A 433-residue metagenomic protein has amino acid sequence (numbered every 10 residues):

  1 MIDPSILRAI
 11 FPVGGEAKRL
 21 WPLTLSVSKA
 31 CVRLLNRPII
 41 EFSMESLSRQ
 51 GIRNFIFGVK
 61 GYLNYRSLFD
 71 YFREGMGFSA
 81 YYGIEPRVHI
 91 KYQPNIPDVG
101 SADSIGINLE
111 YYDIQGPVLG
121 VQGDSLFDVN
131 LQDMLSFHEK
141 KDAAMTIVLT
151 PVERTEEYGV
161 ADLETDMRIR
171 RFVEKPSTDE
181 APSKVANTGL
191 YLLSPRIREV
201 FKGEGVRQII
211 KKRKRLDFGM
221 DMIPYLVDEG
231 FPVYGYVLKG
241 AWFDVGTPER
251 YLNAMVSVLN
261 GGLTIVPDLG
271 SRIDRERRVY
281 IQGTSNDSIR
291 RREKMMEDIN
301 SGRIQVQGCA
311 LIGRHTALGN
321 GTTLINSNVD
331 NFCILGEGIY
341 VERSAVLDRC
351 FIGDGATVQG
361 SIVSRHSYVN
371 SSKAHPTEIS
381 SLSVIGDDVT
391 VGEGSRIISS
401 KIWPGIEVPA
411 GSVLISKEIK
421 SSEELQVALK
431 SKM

Functional and structural regions predicted by a protein language model:
M1-F11, R19-L25, R33-Q122, D128-D133 (+3 more regions): Conserved N-terminal catalytic core of the sugar/cofactor nucleotidyltransferase
M1-L7, R196, G205-M433: Left-handed beta-helix
G15, D124, T247: Active-site glycine-centered loops adjacent to acidic/histidine catalytic or metal-binding residues that shape
C31, V160-L163, G235: A structural signal for short hydrophobic beta-strand segments in well-ordered beta-sheet cores
V59, S125, K239-F243: Conserved short loop/turn motifs at secondary-structure junctions
V118, L126, V160, G189-L190 (+2 more regions): A residue-level structural signature of the nucleotidyltransferase/glycosyltransferase Rossmann-like core
F127-E204: Conserved core of the sugar-phosphate nucleotidyltransferase
